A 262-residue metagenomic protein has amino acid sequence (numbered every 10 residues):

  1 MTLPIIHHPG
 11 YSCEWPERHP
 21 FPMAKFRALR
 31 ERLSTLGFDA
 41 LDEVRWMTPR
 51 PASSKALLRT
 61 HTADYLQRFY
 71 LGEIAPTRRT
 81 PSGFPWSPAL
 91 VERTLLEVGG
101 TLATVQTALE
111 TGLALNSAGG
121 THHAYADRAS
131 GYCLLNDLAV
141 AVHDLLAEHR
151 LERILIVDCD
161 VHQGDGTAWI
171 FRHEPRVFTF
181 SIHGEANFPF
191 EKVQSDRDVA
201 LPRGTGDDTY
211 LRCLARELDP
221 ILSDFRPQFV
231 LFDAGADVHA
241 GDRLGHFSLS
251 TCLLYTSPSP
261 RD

Functional and structural regions predicted by a protein language model:
M1-R261: HDAC/HDAC-like amidohydrolase catalytic core signature
